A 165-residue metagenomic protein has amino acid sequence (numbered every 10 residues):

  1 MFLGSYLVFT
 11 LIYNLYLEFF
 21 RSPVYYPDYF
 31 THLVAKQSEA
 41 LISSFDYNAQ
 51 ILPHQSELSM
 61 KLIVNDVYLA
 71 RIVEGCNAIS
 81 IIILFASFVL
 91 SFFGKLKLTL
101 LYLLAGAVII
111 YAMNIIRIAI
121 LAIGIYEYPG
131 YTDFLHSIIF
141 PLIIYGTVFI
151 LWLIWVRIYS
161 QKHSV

Functional and structural regions predicted by a protein language model:
M1-V165: Hydrophobic N-terminal alpha-helices or hydrophobic patches in metabolic proteins across all domains of life
